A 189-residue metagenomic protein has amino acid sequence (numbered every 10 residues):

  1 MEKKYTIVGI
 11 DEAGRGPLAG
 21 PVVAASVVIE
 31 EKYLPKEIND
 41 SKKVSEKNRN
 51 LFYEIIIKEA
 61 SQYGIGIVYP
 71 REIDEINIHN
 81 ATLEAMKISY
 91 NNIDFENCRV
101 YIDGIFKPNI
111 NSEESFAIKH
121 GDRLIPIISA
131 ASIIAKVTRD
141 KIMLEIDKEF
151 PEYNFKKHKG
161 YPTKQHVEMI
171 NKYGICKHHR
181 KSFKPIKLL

Functional and structural regions predicted by a protein language model:
M1-L189: RNase H-like, Mg2+-dependent phosphodiesterase core, and more generally RNA phosphate-backbone-engaging helix-loop
